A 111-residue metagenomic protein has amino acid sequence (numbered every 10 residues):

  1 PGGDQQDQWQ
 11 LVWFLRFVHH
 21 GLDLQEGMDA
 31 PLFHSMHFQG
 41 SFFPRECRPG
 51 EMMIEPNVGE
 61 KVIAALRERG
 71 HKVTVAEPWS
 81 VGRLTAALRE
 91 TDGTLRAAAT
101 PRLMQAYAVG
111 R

Functional and structural regions predicted by a protein language model:
P1-P78: Proteins synthesized as precursors that undergo proteolytic processing into mature forms
M53-R111: Cofactor-centric catalytic regions
